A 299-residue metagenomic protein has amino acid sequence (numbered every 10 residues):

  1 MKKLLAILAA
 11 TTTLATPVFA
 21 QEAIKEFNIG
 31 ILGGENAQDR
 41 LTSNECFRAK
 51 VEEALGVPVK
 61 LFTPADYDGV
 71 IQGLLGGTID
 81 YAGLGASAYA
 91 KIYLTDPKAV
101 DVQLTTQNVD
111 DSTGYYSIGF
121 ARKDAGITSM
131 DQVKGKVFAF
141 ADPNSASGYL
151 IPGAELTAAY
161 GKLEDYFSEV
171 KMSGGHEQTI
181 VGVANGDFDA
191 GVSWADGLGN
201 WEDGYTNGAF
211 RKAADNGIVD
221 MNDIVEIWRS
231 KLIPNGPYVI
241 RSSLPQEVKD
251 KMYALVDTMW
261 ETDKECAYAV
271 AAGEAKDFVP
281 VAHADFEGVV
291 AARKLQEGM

Functional and structural regions predicted by a protein language model:
A6-L14: Hydrophobic helical h-region of N-terminal Sec-dependent signal peptides in bacterial secretory/periplasmic proteins
T16-A20: Sec/Tat signal peptide C-region and signal peptidase I cleavage site
Q21-I31, E35-C46, I240-M299: An extracytoplasmic/periplasmic, membrane-proximal ligand-sensing/linker region
E22-A90: Extracytoplasmic small-molecule ligand-binding "clamshell" domains of the periplasmic binding protein/Venus flytrap
L32-G33, Y116-I127, W228-Q246: A bilobed periplasmic-binding-protein/Venus flytrap-type ligand-binding module shared by bacterial periplasmic
A99-S112, D223-R229: A structural signal for short loop-to-beta-strand junctions that line the ligand-binding cleft of periplasmic/secreted
A121-D142: Flexible hinge/capping segments at coil-to-helix
V137-A139, P143-P245: Pocket-lining segment of extracytoplasmic ligand-binding domains
